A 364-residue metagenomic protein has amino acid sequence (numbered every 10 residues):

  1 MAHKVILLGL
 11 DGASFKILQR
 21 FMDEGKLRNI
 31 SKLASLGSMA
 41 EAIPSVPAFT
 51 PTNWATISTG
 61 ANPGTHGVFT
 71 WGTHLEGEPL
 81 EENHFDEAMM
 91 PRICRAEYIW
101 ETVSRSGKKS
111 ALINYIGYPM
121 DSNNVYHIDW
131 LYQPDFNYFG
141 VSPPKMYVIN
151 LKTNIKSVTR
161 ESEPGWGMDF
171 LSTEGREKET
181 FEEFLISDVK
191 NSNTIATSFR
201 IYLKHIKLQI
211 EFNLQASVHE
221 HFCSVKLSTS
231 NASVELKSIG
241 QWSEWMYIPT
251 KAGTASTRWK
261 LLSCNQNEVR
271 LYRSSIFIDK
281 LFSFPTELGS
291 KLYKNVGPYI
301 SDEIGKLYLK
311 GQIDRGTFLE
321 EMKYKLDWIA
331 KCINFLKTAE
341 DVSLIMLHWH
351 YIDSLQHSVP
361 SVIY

Functional and structural regions predicted by a protein language model:
M1, T50, T338-D341: Extracellular/periplasmic catalytic domains that process cell-envelope and extracellular macromolecules
A2-Q19, L33, I57, V103 (+3 more regions): Beta-strand elements within well-structured catalytic alpha/beta cores of enzymes that handle phosphate/sulfate esters
I6-L7, Q19-E24, S35-L36, L75-G77 (+1 more regions): Generic detector of short, locally flexible boundary/turn motifs and exposed helical patches
G9-F15, T52-T59, F284-L292: Short, mixed-charge, low-aromatic patches
G12-F15, S35-A40, T50-N53, E76-E87 (+1 more regions): Glycine-/proline-rich flexible loop or hinge segments
S14, N29, R95, I99: Short phosphate-engaging motifs
L18-T65, K109-A111: Short, structured active-site-proximal loop/turn typified by the sulfatase FGly-forming signature C/S-X-P-X-R
N62-Y364: His/Asp/Glu-rich, glycine-adjacent segments that coordinate divalent cations and/or stabilize oxyanion chemistry on
